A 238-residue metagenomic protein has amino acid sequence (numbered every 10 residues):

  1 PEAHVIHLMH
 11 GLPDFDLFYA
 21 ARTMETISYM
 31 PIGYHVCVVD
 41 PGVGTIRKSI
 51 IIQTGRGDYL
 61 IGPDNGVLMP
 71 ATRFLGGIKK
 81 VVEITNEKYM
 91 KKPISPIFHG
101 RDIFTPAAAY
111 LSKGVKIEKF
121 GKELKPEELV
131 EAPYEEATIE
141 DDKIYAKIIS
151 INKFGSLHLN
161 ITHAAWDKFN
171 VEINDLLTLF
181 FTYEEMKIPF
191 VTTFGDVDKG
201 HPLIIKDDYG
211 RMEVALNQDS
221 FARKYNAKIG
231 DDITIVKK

Functional and structural regions predicted by a protein language model:
E2, I27-M30, F74, Y110-E118: Change "in soluble alpha/beta enzymes" to "in soluble alpha/beta proteins
E2-H4, G11-Y19, M30-G33, C37-D102: Active-site histidine-anchored catalytic micro-motif
A3-I6, G33-V36, S49-I51, G57-L60 (+8 more regions): Structural motif
L8-H10, V38-P41, T54-G55, P63-N65 (+9 more regions): Fold-independent oxyanion-binding glycine-rich loops and adjacent beta-strand/coil segments at enzyme active sites
F15, Y19-R22, G66, F98-P106 (+3 more regions): Conserved active-site and cofactor/substrate-binding residues in soluble primary-metabolism enzymes
T23-T26, P70, P106-Y110: Alpha-helical scaffold segments in soluble metabolic enzymes
G77, K91-V171: Anionic-ligand-binding alpha/beta catalytic cores of soluble enzymes and soluble regulatory domains that recognize
N160-N226: A conserved acidic, glycine/proline-rich C-terminal tail/linker
